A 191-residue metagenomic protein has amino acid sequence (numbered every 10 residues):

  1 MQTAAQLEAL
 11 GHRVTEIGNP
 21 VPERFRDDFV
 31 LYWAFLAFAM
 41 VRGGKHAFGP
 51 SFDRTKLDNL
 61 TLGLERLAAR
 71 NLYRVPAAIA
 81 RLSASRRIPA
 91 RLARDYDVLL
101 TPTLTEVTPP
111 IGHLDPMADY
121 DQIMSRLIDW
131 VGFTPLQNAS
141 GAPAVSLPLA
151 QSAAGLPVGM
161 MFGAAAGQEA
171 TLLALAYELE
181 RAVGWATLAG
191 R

Functional and structural regions predicted by a protein language model:
M1-L31, F35, L62, R66-R70: Gly/Ser-rich, acidic/histidine-flanked active-site/gating loops
M1-R13, P76, R87, N138-R191: Structural helix-boundary/capping segments
R26, P109-G112, L156: Short glycine-/acidic-enriched loop or helix-start segments at secondary-structure transitions that form or flank
L31-F35, M117-D119, G163-A164: Short, hinge-like loop/turn segments at secondary-structure boundaries
A34-A90, P102, E106, P148-L156: Short helix-loop capping/hinge segments that flank enzyme active sites or metal/cofactor-binding pockets
D97-L99: Short, Asp-centered acidic motifs that coordinate Mg2+ and/or phosphate in catalytic or ligand-binding sites
P109-W130: Short, surface-exposed loop/helix-turn segments at secondary-structure junctions that function as lids/hinges flanking
